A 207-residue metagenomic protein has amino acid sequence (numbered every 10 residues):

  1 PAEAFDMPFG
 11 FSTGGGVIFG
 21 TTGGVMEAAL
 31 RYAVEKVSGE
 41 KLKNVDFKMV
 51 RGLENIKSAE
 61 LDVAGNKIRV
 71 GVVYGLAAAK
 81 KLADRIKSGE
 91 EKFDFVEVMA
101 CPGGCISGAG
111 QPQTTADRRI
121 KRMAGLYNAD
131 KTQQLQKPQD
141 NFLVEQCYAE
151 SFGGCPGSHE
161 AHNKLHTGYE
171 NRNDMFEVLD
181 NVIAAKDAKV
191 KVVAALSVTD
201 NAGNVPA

Functional and structural regions predicted by a protein language model:
P1-A207: Iron-sulfur (Fe-S) cluster-binding modules
